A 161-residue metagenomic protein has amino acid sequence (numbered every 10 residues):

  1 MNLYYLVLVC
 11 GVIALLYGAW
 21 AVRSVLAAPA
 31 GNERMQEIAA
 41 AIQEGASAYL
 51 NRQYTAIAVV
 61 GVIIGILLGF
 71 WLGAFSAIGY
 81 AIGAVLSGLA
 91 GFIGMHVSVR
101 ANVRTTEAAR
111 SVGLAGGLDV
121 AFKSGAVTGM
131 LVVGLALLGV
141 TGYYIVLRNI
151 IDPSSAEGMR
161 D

Functional and structural regions predicted by a protein language model:
M1-D161: Hydrophobic packing and interface segments
